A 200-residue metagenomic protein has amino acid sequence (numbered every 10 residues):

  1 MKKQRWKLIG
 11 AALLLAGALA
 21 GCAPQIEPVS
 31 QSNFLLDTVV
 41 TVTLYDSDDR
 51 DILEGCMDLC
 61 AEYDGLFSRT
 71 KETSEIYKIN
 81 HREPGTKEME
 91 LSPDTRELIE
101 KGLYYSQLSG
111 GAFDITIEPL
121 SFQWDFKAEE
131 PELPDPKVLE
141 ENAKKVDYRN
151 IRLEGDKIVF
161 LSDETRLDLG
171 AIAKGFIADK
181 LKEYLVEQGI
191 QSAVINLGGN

Functional and structural regions predicted by a protein language model:
K3-L167, K180-S192: A contiguous, well-ordered beta/alpha segment that forms the leading edge of an enzyme domain
G170: Glycine- and other small-residue-rich loops at beta-strand/loop junctions that grip anionic moieties
K174: Short, conserved phosphate/pyrophosphate- and ester-handling motifs at nucleotide-, phospho-/glycolipid
I177: Short active-site segment of divalent metal-dependent hydrolases/proteases that encodes the spacing between
I190-N200: A short glycine-rich beta-strand->turn/loop micro-motif centered on a GG-aromatic cluster
